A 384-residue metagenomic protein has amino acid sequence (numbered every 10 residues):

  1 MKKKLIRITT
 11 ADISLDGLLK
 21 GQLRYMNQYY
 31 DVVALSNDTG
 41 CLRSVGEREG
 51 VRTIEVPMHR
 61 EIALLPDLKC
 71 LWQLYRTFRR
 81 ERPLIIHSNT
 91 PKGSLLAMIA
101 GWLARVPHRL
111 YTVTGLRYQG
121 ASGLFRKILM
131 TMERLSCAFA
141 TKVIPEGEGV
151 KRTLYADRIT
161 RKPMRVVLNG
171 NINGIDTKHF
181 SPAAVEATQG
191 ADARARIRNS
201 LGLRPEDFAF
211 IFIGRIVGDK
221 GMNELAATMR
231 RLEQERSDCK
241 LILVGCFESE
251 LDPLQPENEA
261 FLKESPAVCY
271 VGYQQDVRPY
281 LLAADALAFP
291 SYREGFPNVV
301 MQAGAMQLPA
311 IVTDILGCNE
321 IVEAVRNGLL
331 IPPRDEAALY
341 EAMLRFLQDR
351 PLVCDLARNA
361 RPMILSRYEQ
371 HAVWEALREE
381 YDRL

Functional and structural regions predicted by a protein language model:
R7-P66, Y155-R158, P163-V166, F247-S249: N-terminal strand-loop element at the rim of the active site of nucleotide-sugar-dependent glycosyltransferases
D16-G21, F208-R231, A337-A338: A conserved mid-protein helix/loop that constitutes part of the nucleotide-sugar donor-binding site
R43-E47, R231, E235, K240-P266 (+1 more regions): Short, structured helix-loop element that forms part of the nucleotide-activated donor/catalytic region
I54, R134, A138-R194: Donor nucleotide-sugar binding/catalytic pocket of nucleotide-sugar-dependent glycosyltransferases
G101, R196-N199, A338, R345 (+2 more regions): A short, well-ordered alpha-helix in the C-terminal region of glycosyltransferases
Y273, Y292: Aromatic "clamp/platform" in nucleotide-sugar-dependent glycosyltransferases that forms part of the donor/acceptor
P309-V312, V322: Short hydrophobic beta-strand element within catalytic cores of glycosyltransferases and related nucleotide-activated
E323-V325, L329-E336, R345-P351: Conserved acidic donor-binding segment of nucleotide-sugar-dependent glycosyltransferases
